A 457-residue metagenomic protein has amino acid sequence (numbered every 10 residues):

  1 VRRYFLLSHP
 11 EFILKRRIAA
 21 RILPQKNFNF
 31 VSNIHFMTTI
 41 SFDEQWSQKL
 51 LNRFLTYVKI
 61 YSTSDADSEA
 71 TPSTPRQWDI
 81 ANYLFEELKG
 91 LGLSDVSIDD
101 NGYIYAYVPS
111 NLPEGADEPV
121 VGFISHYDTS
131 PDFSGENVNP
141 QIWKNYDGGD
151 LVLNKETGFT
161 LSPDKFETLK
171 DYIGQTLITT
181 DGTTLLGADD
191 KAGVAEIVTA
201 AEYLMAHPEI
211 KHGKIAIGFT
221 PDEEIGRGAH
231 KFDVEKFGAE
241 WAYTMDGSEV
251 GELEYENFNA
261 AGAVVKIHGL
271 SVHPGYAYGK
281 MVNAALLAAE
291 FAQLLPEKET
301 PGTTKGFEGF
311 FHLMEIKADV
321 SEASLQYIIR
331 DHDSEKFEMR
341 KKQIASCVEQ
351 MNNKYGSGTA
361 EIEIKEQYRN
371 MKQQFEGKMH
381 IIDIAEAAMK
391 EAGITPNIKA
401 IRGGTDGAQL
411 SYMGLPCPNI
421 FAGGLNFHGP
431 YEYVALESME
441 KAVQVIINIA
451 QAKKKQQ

Functional and structural regions predicted by a protein language model:
V1-F36: N-terminal amphipathic/basic-hydrophobic helices that include classical n-h-c signal peptides and signal-anchor
T38-T39, A285-Q457: Metal-dependent amide/peptide-bond hydrolase catalytic core, centered on the "pita-bread" metallohydrolase fold
I40-S41, S47-P75, I178-T179, Y368 (+1 more regions): N-terminal capping segment at the start of a domain
E69-E118, G122-I124, D128, P140-W143: A non-catalytic alpha/beta surface segment that caps or lines the substrate-entry region of metallo-dependent hydrolase
P75, T184-A195, Y278-L286, Y433-E440: Short, conserved micro-motifs enriched in small and acidic residues
E114-K214, F219: Active-site metal-coordination/substrate-binding segment of hydrolases, especially metallo-dependent peptidases
L151, L169, Q175-A188, P221-A345 (+3 more regions): Midchain, well-structured core segments that form catalytic/ion-binding scaffolds
